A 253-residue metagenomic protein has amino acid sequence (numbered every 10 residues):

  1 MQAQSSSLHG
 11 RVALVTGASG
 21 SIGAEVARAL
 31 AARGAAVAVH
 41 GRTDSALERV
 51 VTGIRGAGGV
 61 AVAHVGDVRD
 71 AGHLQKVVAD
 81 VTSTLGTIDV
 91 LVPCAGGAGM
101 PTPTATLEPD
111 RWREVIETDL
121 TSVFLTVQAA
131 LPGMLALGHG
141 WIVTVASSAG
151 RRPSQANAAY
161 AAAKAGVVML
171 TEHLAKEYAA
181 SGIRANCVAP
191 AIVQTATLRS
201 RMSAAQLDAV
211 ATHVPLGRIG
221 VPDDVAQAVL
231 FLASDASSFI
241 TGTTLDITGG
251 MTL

Functional and structural regions predicted by a protein language model:
V12, S19-S21, T43: Conserved glycine-rich cofactor-binding loop
R33-R49: Conserved glycine-rich Rossmann-like NAD(P)H-binding loop of the short-chain dehydrogenase/reductase
T102-T104, E108-I116, L198, V210: Substrate-binding pocket helix/loop in short-chain dehydrogenase/reductase
V127, A163, T171: Active-site helix of classical SDR
P132, K176-A180, S238: Alpha-helical segment proximal to the catalytic Tyr-Lys
S147: Residue(s) in the substrate-gating loop at a strand-loop-helix junction that position the organic substrate next
R218-I247, T252: C-terminal substrate-recognition "lid" of short-chain dehydrogenase/reductases
